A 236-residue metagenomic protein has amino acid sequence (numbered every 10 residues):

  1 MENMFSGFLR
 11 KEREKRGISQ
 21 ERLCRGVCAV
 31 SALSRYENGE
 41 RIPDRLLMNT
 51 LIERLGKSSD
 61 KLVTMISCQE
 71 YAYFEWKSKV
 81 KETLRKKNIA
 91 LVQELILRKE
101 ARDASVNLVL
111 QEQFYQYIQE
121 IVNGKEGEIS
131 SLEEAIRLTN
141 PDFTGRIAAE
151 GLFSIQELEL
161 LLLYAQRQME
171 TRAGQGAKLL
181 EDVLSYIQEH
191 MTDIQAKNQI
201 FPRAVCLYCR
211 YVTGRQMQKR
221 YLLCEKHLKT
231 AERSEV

Functional and structural regions predicted by a protein language model:
M1-K15: A short, Lys/Arg-rich alpha-helix, primarily the initiator
K11, E21-R22, T50: Alpha-helical residues within helix-turn-helix
R16-R35: Short alpha-helical DNA-recognition segment
L46-K61: DNA major-groove recognition helix of helix-turn-helix/homeodomain DNA-binding modules
T64-L91: Short, charged recognition helix plus adjacent turn of helix-turn-helix-like nucleic-acid-binding domains
M65, R98-E112, R137-E157, S185-Q199 (+1 more regions): Flexible helix-coil transition and linker loops at the boundaries of alpha-helical arrays
Y71-S78, L108-N123, E150-T171, N198-V212: Amphipathic alpha-helical repeat scaffolds of TPR domains
T83-R98, I121-T144, E170-Q188, R215-K229: Helix-turn-helix repeat elements of alpha-solenoid scaffolds
